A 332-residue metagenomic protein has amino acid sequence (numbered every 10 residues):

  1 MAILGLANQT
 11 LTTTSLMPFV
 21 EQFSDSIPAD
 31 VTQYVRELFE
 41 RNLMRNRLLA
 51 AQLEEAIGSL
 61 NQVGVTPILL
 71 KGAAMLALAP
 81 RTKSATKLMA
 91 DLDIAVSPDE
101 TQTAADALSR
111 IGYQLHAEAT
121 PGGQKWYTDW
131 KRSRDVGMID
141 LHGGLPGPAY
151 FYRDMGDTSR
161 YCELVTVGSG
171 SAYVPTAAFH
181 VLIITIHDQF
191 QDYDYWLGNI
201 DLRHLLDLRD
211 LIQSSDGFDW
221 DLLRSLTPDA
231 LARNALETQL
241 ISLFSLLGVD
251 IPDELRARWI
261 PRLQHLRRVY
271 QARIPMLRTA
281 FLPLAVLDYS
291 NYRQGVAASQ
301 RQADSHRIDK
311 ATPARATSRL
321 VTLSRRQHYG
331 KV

Functional and structural regions predicted by a protein language model:
M1-A90, V96-V332: Conserved NTP-donor binding/palm subdomain of two-metal-ion nucleotidyltransferases/polymerases, i.e., the charged
